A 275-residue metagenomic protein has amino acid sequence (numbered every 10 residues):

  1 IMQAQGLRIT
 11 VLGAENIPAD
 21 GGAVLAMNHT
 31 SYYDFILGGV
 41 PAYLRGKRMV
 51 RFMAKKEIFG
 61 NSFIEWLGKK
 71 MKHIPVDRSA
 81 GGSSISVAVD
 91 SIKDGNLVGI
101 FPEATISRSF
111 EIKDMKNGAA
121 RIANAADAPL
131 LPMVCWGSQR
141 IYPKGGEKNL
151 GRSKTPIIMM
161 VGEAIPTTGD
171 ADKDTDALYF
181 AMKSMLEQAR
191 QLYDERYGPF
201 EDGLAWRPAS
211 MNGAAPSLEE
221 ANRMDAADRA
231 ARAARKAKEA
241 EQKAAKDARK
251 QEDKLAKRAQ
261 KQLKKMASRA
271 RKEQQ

Functional and structural regions predicted by a protein language model:
I1-G21: A short, well-structured juxtamembrane/interface segment
I1-R8, G60-K70, N149-K154, K257-K264: Alpha-helical membrane-targeting segments
Q5, A19-A80: Catalytic core of membrane glycerolipid acyltransferases/transacylases, capturing the structured, soluble-facing
I9-V11, H73, M159: Generic structural signal for residues in well-ordered beta-strands
V11, N61, G82-I85: Structural motif corresponding to alpha-helix initiation and N-cap regions
E15, K56, D77, V134 (+1 more regions): Residues at the C-termini of beta-strands that transition into short coil/loop
S84-Q275: Non-catalytic C-terminal accessory region of glycerolipid acyltransferases and related lyso-lipid remodeling enzymes
